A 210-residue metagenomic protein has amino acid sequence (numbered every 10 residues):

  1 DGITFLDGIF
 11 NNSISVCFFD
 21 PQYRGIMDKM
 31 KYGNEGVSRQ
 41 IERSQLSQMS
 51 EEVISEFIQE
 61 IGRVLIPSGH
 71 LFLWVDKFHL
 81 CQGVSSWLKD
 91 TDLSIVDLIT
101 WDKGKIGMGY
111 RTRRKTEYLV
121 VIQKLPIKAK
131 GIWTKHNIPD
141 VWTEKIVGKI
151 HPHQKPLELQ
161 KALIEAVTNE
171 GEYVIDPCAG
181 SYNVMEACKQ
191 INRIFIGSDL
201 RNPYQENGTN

Functional and structural regions predicted by a protein language model:
D1-S198, N202-Q205: Core catalytic lobe of class I
G208-T209: Conserved SAM-binding loop
